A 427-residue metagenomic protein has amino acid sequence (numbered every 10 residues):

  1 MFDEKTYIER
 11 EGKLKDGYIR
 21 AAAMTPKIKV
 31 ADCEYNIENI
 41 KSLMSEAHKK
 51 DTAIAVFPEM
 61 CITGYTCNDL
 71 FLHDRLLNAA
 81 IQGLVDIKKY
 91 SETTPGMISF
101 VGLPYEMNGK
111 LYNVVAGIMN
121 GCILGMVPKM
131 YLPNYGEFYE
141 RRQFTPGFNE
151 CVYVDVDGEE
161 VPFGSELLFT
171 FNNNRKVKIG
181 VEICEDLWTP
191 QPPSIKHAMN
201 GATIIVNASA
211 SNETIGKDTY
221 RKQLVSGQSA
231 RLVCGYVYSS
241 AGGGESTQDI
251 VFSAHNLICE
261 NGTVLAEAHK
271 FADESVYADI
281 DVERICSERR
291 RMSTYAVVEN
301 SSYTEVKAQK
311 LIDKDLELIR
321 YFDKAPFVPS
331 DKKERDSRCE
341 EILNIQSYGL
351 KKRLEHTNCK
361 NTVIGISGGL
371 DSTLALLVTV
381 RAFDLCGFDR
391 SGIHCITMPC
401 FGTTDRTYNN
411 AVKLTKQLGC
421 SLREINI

Functional and structural regions predicted by a protein language model:
M1-G365, L376-L377, R381-R390, R406 (+1 more regions): Enzyme catalytic cores with a strong preference for nitrogen-chemistry domains
A21, I393, L422: Hydrophobic anchor at the start of a short beta-strand that flanks the dinucleotide cofactor-binding loop
V56-P58, G369, N426: Short secondary-structure junction/hinge motifs that connect adjacent elements
V363-S367, S391-M398, I425: Beta-strand segments within the central parallel beta-sheet cores of soluble alpha/beta enzyme folds
G369, D384-L385, I393, P399-T403: Intervening/peripheral non-core polypeptide segments
L370-L374: Glycine-rich nucleophile elbow surrounding the catalytic serine of serine-hydrolase chemistry
F388, M398-I427: ATP-dependent adenylate-handling ligase core
